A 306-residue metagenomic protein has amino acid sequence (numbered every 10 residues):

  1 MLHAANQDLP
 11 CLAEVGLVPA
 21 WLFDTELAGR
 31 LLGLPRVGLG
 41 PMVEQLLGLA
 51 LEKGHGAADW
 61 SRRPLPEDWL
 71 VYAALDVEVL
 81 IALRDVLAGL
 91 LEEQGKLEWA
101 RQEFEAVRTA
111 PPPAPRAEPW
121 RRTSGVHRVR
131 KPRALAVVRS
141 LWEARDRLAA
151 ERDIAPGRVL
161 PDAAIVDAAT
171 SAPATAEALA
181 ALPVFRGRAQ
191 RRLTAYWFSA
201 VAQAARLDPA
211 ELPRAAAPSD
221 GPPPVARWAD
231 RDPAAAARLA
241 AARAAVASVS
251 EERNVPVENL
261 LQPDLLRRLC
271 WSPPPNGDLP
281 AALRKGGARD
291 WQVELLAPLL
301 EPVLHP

Functional and structural regions predicted by a protein language model:
M1-L90: Conserved DEDDh/DEDDy metal-dependent 3′-5′ exonuclease domain
E67, V77, L83-P306: Accessory DNA-binding and partner-docking regions appended to nucleic-acid-acting proteins, especially the terminal
